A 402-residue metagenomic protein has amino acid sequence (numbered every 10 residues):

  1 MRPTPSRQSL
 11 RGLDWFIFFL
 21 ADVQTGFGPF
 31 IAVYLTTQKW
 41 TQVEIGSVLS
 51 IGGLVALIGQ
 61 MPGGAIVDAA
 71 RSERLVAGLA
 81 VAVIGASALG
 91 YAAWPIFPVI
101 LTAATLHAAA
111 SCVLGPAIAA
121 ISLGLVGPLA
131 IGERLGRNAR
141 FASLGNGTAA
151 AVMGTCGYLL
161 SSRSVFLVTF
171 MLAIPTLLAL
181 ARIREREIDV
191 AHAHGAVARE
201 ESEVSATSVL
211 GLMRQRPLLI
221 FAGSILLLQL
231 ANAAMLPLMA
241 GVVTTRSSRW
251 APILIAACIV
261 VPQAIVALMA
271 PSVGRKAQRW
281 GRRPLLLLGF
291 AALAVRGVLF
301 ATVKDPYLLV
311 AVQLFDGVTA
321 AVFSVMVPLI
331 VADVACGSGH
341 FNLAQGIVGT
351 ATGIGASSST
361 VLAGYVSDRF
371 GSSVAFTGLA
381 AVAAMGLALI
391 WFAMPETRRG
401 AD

Functional and structural regions predicted by a protein language model:
M1-L10, E187-F221: Juxtamembrane intracellular "pre-TM" segments in multi-pass secondary transporters
P3-G53, L219-S224, Q229-V243: Helix-loop boundary and gating motifs at the non-cytosolic
S47-A65, V260-P271: Central cavity-lining transmembrane alpha-helices of secondary-active solute carriers, predominantly the Major
G59-S72, G157, M269-G281, S367-D368: Helix-to-loop junctions at the C-terminal end of transmembrane segments in multipass secondary transporters
L75-L89, F170, P284-L299: Structural signature of the two symmetry-related core transmembrane helices
A92-A103, A301-V312: Helix-loop junctions at membrane interfaces in 12-TM secondary transporters
T105-S143, I330, G337: Cytoplasmic helix-loop-helix junction between adjacent transmembrane helices in 12-TM secondary transporters
S164-A181, F376-F392: Symmetry-related core transmembrane helices of the 12-TM Major Facilitator Superfamily/SLC fold
